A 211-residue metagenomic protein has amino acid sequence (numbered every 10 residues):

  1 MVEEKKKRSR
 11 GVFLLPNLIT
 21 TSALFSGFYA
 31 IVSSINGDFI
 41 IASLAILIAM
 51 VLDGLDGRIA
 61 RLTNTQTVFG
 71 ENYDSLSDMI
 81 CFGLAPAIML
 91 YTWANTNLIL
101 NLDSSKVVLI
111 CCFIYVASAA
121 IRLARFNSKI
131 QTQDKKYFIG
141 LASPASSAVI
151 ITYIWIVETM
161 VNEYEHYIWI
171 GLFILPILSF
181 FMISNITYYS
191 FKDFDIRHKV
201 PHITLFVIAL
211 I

Functional and structural regions predicted by a protein language model:
M1-E4, K135-I211: C-terminal membrane-associated helical module and adjoining short loops/tails
M1-G54: Topogenic membrane-insertion module of multi-pass membrane proteins
V2-L24, R61-M79, A124-A145, T187-P201: Interhelical loop and helix-boundary elements at the membrane-water interface of polytopic inner-membrane proteins
K6, R10-T20, N36, I40 (+5 more regions): Membrane-water interface of alpha-helical transmembrane segments
L15-T21, L62-L123, Y153-I154: Multi-pass membrane catalytic core of lipid/isoprenoid biosynthesis enzymes
I19-S22, A42-I46, C111-S118, S143-S146 (+2 more regions): Hydrophobic alpha-helical transmembrane segments of polytopic
Y29-L44, P86-I110, Y153-I170: Helix-coil boundary and interhelical linker segments in multi-pass alpha-helical membrane proteins
A49-D53, I114-R122, I154, L175-N185: Alpha-helical transmembrane segments of multi-pass membrane proteins
